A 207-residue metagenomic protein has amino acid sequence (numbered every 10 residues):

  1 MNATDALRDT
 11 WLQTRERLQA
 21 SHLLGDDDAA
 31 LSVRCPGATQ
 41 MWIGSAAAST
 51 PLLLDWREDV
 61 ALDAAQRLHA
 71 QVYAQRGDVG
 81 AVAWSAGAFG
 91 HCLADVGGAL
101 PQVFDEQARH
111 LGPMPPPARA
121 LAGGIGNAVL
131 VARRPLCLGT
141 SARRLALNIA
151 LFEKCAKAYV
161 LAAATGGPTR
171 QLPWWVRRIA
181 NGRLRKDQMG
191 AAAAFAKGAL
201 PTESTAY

Functional and structural regions predicted by a protein language model:
M1-Y207: Glycine-rich flexible loops
